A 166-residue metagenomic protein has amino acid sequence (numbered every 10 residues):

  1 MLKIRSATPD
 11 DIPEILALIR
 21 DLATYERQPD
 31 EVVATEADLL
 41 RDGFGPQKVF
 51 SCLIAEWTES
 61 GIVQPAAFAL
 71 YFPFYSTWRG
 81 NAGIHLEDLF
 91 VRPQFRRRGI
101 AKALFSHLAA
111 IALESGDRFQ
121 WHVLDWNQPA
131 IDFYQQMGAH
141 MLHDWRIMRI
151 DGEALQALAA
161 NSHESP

Functional and structural regions predicted by a protein language model:
K3-I15: A short beta-loop-alpha structural element at the N-terminal edge of CoA-dependent acyl/N-acetyltransferase catalytic
L16-D42: Conserved GNAT-fold acetyl-CoA-binding loop/helix
R41-I54, H85: A short helix-loop-beta-strand connector motif used in the catalytic cores of GNAT acetyltransferases and, in some
I54, V63-P73: Conserved beta-strand in the GNAT
R97-A110, Q136: Conserved acetyl-CoA-binding loop-helix of GNAT-fold acetyltransferases
K102, D125-H143: Conserved active-site alpha-helix within GNAT-family acetyltransferase domains
L113-V123: Conserved GNAT acetyl-CoA-binding A-motif
W121-A130, R149-E153: Conserved beta-strand-loop-alpha-helix junction that forms the acyl-donor binding cleft
